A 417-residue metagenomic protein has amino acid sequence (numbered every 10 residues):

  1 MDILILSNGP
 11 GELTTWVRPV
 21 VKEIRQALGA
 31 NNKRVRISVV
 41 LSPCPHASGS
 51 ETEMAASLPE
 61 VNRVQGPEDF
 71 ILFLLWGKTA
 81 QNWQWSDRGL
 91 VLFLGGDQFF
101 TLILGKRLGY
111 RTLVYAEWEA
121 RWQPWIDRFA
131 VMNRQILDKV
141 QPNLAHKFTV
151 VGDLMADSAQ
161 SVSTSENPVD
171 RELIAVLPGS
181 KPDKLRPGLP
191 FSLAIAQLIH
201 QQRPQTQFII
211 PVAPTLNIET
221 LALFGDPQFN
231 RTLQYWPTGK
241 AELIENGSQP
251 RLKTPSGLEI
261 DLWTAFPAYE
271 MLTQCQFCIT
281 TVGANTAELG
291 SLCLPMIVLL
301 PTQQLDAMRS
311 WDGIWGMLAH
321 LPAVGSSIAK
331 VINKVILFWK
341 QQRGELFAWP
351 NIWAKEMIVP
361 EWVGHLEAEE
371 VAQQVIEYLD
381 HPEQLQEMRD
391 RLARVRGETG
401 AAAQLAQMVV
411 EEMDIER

Functional and structural regions predicted by a protein language model:
M1-R417: Nucleotide-activated sugar donor-binding and catalytic core shared by glycosyltransferases and related lipid-linked
